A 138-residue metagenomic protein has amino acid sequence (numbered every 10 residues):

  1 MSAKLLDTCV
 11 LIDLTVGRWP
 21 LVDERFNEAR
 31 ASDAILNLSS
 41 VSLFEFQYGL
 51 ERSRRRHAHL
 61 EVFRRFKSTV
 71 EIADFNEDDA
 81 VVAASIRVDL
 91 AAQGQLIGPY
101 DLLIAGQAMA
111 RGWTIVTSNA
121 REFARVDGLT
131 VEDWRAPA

Functional and structural regions predicted by a protein language model:
M1-A3, A105, M109-A138: Acidic, PIN/NYN-like endoribonuclease modules and their adjacent C-terminal/linker elements
M1-L38, L50-K67, P137-A138: Short, well-structured N-terminal submotif of metal-dependent ribonuclease cores
L5, N37-S40, D74, T117: Short aromatic/basic micro-patch
D7, D13, E45, D101 (+1 more regions): Acidic active-site catalytic centers that drive phospho-/nucleotidyl reactions and related ester hydrolyses
D7-T8, F46, A83, A108 (+1 more regions): Generic structural signal for small/hydrophobic residues in well-ordered secondary structure, especially within
V10, S42, D79, I104 (+1 more regions): Alpha-helix capping/helix-boundary segments
L11-I12, F44-Q47, A73, A124 (+1 more regions): Nucleotide phosphate-binding site architecture
T69-V116: Active-site neighborhoods of divalent-metal-dependent phosphate/nucleic-acid chemistry enzymes
